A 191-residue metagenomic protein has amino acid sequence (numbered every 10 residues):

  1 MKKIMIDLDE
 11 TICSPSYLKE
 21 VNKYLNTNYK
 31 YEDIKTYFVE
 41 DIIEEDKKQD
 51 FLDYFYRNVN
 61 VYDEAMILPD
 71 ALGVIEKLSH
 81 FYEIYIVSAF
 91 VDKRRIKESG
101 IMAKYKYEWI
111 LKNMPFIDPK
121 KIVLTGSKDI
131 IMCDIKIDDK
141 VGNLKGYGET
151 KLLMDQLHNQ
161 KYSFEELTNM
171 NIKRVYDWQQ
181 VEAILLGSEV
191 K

Functional and structural regions predicted by a protein language model:
M1-F51: Active-site neighborhood of HAD-like aspartate-dependent phosphohydrolases
T11-C13, L18-K19, A89-R94, K128-I130 (+2 more regions): Short, solvent-exposed loop/turn segments at secondary-structure junctions
I42-N58, I84-Y85, V91: Short, basic/glycine-rich phosphate-binding loops at helix/coil junctions that contact nucleotide phosphates
Y62, A71-A103, I110: Substrate-recognition element of Asp-dependent hydrolases with the DxDx(T/V) motif
E83-Y85, I135, L152: A structural signal for isolated positions on well-ordered beta-strands in alpha/beta enzyme cores
Y105-I122, L167-L186: Structural recognition of alpha->loop->beta junctions
M114-I135, K140-V141: Donor nucleotide-activated moiety binding/catalytic core segment of transferases that use nucleotide-activated donors
I137-Y176: Acidic, Mg2+-coordinating phosphoryl-transfer loop and its flanking beta/alpha structural elements, shared across
